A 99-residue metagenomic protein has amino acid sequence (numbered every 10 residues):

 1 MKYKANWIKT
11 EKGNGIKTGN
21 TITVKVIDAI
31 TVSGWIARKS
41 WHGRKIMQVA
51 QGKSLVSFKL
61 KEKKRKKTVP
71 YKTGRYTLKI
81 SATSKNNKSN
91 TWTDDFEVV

Functional and structural regions predicted by a protein language model:
M1-I22, V99: Short, compositionally biased P/S/T/A/G/V-rich stretches that sit at domain boundaries
G13-K66: Contiguous segments within soluble domain cores/interaction surfaces
A37, E97-V99: Short beta-strand-to-coil "C-cap" segments at the C-terminal boundary of structured domains/repeats, marking
G52-S54, K72-Y76: A glycine-anchored, Pro-Gly-centered beta-turn/N-cap motif
I80-A82: Conserved structural position at the C-terminal beta-strand of extracellular beta-sandwich adhesion modules
S89-D94: Extracellular and select intracellular beta-sandwich modules with Ser/Thr-enriched, small-residue motifs on
